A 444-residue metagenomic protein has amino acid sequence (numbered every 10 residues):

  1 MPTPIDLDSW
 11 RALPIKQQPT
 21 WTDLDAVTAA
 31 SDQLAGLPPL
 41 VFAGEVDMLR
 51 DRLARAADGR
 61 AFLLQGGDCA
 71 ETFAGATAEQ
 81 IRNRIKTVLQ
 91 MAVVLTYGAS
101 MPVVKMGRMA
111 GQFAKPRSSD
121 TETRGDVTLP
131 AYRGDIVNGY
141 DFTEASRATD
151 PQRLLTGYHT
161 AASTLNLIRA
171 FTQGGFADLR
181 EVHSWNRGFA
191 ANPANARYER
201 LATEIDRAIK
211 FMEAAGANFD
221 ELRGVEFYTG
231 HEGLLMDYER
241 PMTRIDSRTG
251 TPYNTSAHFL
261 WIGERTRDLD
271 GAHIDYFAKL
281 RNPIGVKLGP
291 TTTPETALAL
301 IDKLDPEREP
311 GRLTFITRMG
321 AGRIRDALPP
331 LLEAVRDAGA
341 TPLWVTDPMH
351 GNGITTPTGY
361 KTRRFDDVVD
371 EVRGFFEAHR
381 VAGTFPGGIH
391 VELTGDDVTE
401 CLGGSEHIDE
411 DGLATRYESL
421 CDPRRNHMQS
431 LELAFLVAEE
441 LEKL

Functional and structural regions predicted by a protein language model:
M1-F62: N-terminal basic/disordered segments at the start of proteins
M48-R50, D270-H273, L300, P329-L331: Glycine-rich, charged/polar anion/phosphate-binding loops that engage phosphate groups from diverse ligands
L53-A56, V94-T96, Y276-F277, A378-V381: A general structural signal for short secondary-structure junctions and capping/turn motifs
L64-C69, M106-M109, T346-M349, E392-T394: Short loop/turn segments at strand-loop or loop-helix junctions that form parts of catalytic or ligand-binding pockets
L64-D68, A278-L280, E309-G311, H350-T355: Short acidic (Asp/Glu) and glycine-rich catalytic loops that position anionic groups and cofactors
E71, A76-G320, R363, G388-H390 (+1 more regions): Active-site-facing alpha/beta catalytic cores
A297-L300, P306, R312-W344, H350-S405: Non-transmembrane, aqueous-exposed alpha-helical and coiled segments at domain scale
